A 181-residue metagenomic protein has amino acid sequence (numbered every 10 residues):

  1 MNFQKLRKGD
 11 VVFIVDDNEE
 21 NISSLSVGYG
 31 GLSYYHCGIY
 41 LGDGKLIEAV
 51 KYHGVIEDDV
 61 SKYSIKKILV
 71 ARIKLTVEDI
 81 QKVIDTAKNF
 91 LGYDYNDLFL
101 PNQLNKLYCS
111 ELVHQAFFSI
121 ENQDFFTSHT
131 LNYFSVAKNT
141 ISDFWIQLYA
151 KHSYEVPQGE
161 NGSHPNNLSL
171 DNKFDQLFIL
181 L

Functional and structural regions predicted by a protein language model:
M1-L181: Cysteine-nucleophile amide-bond enzymes
